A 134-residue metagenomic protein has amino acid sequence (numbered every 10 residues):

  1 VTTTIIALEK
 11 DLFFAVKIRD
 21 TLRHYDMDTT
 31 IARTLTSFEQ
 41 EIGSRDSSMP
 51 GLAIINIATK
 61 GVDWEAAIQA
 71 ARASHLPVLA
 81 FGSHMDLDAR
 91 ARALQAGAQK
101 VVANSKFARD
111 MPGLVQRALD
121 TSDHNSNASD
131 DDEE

Functional and structural regions predicted by a protein language model:
T3-L12: Conserved acidic segment of CheY-like receiver
M27-T34: Short hydrophobic/Thr-rich beta-strand motif most characteristic of the beta2 strand and flanking loop of CheY-like
T34-L52: Acidic, metal-coordinating helix/loop segments flanking the phosphotransfer/catalytic sites of two-component signaling
I54-I68: Conserved phosphotransfer microenvironments
L76-M85: A short, hydrophobic beta-strand element within the central beta-sheet of small alpha/beta folds
M85-K100: Alpha4 helix (beta4-alpha4-beta5 surface) of REC/receiver domains from two-component response regulators
Q99-R109: Output/docking surface of receiver
M111-E134: A charged, well-structured terminal subsegment
